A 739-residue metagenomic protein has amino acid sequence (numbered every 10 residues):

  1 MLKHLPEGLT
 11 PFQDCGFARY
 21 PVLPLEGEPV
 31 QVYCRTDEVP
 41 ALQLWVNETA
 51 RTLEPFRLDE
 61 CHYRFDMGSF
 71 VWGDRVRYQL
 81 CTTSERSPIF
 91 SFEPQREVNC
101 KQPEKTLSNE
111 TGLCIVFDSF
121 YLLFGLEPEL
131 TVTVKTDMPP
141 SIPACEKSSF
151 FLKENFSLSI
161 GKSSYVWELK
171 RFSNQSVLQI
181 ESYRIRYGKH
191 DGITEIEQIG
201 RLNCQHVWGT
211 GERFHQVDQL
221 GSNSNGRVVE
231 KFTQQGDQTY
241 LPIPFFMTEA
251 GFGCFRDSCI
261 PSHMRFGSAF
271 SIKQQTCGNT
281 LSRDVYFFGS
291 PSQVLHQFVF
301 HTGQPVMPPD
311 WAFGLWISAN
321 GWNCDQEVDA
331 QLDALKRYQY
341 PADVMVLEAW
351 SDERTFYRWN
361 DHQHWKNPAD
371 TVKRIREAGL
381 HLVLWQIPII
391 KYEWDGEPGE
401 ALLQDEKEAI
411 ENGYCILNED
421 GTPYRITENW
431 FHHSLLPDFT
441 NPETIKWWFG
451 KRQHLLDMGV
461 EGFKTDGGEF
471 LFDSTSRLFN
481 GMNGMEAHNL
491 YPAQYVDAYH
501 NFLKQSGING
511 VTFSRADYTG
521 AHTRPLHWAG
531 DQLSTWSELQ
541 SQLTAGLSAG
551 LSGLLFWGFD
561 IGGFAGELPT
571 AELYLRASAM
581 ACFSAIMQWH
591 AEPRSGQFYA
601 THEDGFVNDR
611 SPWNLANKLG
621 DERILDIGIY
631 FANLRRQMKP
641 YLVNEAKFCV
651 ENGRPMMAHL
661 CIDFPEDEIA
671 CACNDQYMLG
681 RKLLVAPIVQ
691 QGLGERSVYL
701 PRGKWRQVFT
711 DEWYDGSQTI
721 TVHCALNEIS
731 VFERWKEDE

Functional and structural regions predicted by a protein language model:
M1-P140, K147: Glycan-association/targeting regions that enable binding to alpha-glucans and other polysaccharides
Y20-P21, K231-Q234, L241-I243, T302-Q304 (+10 more regions): Generic recognition of flexible, low-complexity loop/linker segments
C34, F245, L335, I375 (+7 more regions): Conserved, mostly hydrophobic/aromatic
P40-E48, G253-F255, W705-Q707: Change to "...patches in solvent-exposed regions of secreted, membrane-anchored, or virion-exposed structural
R96-P309, A319-G321, D325, L332-R337 (+2 more regions): Catalytic and substrate-binding clefts that recognize carbohydrates or anionic sugar/phosphate headgroups
Q179-V207, F214, P341-L625, D663-P665: Aromatic- and carboxylate-enriched substrate-binding clefts and catalytic-loop regions of carbohydrate-active enzymes
A250-F252, C259-P261, N320-W322, D352 (+13 more regions): Short, glycine-/Ser/Thr-/acidic-enriched flexible segments
A334, E377-A378, N501-S506, Y518 (+1 more regions): Carbohydrate-binding surfaces of carbohydrate-active enzymes
